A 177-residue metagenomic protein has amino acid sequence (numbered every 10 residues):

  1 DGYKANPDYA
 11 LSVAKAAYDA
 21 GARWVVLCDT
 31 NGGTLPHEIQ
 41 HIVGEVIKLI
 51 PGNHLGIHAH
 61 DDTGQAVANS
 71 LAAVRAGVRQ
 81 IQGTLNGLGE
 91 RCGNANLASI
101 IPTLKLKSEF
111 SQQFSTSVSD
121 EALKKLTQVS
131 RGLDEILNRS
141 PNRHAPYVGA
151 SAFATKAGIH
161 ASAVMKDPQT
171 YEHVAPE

Functional and structural regions predicted by a protein language model:
D1-L55, L71-V78: Alpha/beta enzyme core
Y3-K4, G32-P36, A59-T63, N86-E90 (+2 more regions): Hydrophobic alpha-helical scaffolding
A10, A66-V67, T127: Generic non-transmembrane alpha-helix signal with a bias for helix starts/N-cap capping motifs
A16-A20, W24, V46-L49, A76 (+3 more regions): Change "in soluble alpha/beta enzymes" to "in soluble alpha/beta proteins
L27-D29, A76-N96, S115: Glycine-rich phosphate-binding active-site loops on the catalytic face of alpha/beta enzymes
I39, A68, C92-S99: Histidine/acidic-residue-rich catalytic or RNA/ligand-binding cores of hydrolases and nuclease-related proteins
H58-T84: Small-aliphatic-rich amphipathic alpha-helix that forms the alpha element of a beta-alpha
P102, S108-E177: A mid-to-C-terminal "edge-of-domain" accessory segment
